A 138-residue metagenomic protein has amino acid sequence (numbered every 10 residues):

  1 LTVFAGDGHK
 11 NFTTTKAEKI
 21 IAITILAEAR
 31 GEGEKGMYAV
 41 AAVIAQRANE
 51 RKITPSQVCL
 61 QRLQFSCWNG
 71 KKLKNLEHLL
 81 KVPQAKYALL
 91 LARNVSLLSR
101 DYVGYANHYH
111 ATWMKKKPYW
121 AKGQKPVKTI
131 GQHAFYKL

Functional and structural regions predicted by a protein language model:
F4-L138: Bacterial extracytoplasmic/cell-wall-associated proteins, especially those involved in peptidoglycan
